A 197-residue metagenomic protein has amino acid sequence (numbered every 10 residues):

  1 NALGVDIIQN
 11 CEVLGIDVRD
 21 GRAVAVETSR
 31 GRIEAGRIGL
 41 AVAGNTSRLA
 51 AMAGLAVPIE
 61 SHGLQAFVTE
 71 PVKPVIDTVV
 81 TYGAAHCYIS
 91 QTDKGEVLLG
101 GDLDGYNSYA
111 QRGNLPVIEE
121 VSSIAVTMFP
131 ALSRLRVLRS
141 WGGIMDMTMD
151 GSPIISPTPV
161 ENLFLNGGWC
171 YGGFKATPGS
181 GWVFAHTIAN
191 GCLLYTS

Functional and structural regions predicted by a protein language model:
N1-S29: Helical element adjacent to the flavin cofactor pocket in flavoenzyme catalytic cores
I8-Q9, L40, L165: General beta-strand structural signal in soluble alpha/beta enzymes
S29-R37: Core beta-strand elements of the Rossmann-like FAD/NAD(P) dinucleotide-binding domain in flavoenzyme oxidoreductases
L40-A53: Flavin (primarily FAD) binding-site architecture
P71-L165: Active-site lid/adjacent beta-loop-alpha segment flanking the redox-cofactor pocket in flavoenzymes
N166-T177: Glycine-rich phosphate/pyrophosphate-binding beta-alpha loops
S180-I188: Buried hydrophobic packing segments
Y195-T196: Conserved small/polar residues in nucleotide/adenosyl-binding loops
